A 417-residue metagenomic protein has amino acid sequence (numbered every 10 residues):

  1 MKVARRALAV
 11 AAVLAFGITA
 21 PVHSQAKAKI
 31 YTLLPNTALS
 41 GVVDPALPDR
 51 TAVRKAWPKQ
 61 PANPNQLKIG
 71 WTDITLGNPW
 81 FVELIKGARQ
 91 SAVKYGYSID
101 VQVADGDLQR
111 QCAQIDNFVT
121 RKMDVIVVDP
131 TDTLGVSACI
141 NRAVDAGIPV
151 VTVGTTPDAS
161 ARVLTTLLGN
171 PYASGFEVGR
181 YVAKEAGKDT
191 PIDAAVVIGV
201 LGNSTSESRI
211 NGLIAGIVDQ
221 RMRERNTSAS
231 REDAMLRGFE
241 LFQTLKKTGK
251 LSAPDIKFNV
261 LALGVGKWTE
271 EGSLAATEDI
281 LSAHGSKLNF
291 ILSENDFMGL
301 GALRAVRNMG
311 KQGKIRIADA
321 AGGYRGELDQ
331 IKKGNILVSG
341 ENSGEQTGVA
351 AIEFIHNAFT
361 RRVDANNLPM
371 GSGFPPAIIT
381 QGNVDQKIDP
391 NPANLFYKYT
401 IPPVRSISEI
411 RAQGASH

Functional and structural regions predicted by a protein language model:
M1-V10: Bacterial N-terminal signal peptides that target proteins for export
A9-I18: Bacterial N-terminal signal peptides
S24-H417: A residue-level marker of the well-folded mature domains of exported/periplasmic proteins
